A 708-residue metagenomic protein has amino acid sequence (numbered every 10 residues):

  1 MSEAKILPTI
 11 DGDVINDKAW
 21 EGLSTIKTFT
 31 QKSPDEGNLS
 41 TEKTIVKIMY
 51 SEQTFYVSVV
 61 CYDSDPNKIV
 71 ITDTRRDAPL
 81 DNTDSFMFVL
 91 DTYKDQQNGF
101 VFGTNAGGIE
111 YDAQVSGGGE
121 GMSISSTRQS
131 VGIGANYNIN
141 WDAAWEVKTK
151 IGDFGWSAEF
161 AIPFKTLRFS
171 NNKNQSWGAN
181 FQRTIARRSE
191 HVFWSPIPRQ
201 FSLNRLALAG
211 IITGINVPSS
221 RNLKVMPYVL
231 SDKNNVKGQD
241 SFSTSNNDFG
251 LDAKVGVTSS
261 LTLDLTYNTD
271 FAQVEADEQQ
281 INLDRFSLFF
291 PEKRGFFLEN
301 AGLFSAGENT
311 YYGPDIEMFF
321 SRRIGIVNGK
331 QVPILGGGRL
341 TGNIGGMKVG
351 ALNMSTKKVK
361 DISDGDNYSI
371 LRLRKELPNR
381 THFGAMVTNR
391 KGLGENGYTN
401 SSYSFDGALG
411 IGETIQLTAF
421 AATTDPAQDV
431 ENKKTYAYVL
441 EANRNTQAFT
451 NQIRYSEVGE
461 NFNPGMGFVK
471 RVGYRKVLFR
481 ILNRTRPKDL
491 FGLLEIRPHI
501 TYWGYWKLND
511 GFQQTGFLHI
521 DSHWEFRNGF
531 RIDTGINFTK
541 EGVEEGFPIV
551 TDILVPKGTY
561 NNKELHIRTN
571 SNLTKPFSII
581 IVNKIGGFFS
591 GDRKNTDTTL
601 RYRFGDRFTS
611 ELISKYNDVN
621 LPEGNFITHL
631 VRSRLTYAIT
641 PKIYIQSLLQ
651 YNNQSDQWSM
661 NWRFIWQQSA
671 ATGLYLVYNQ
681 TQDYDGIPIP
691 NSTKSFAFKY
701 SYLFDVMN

Functional and structural regions predicted by a protein language model:
M1-E376, H382-A385: Structural preference for beta-rich elements and adjacent junctions enriched in aromatics
I6, Q53, D63, Q96 (+14 more regions): Short coil turns and loop connectors of transmembrane beta-barrels in diderm outer membranes and organellar homologs
G103-G118, L206-V225, A276-Q280, F304-R322 (+9 more regions): A broadly tuned preference for mixed-charge, low-complexity surface segments
I109, D232-N234, T356-K358, R390-K391 (+4 more regions): A short, flexible beta-alpha/helix-coil linker loop
P218-D264, Y368-P426, L490-Y502, R568-S571 (+5 more regions): Surface-exposed extracellular loop regions of Gram-negative outer-membrane beta-barrel proteins
F242-T244, D252, T262, F271-E278 (+5 more regions): Catalytic-domain carbohydrate-binding cleft regions of carbohydrate-active enzymes
P333-L335, L417-N708: Exposed, low-structure sequence patches enriched in small/polar residues
